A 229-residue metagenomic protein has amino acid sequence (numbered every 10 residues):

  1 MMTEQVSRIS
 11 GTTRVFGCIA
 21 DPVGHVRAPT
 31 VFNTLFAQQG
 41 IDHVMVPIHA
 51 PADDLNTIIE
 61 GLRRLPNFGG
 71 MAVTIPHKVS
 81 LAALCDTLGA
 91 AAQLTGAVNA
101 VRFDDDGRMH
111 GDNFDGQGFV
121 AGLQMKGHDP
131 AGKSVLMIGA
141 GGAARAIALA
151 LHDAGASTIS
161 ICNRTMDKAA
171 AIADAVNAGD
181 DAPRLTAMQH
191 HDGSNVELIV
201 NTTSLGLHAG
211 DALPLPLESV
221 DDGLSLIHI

Functional and structural regions predicted by a protein language model:
T3, R8-K126: Phosphate/diphosphate ligand-binding glycine-rich loop within oxidoreductases
A20, N113, G132-H152: Glycine-rich adenosine-cofactor-binding loop
H128-K133, D222: Short helix-loop-beta connector
A156-V176: NAD(P)-binding Rossmann-fold cofactor-contacting core
D180-E197: Short acidic low-complexity segments
D192-A212: Rossmann-like NAD(P)-binding element
H208-S225: Rossmann-fold NAD(P) dinucleotide-binding segment
I227-I229: Conserved small/polar residues in nucleotide/adenosyl-binding loops
